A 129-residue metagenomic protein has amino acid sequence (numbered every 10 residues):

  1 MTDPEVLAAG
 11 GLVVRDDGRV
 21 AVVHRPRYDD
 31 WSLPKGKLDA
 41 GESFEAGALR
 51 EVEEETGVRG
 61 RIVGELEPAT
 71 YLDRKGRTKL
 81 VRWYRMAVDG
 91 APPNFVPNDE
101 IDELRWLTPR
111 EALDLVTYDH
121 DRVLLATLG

Functional and structural regions predicted by a protein language model:
M1-P4, K75, V96: Short Gly/Pro-enriched turn/cap motifs at secondary-structure boundaries
M1-V20: Conserved N-terminal beta-strand and adjoining loop/helix that marks the start of the Nudix/MutT-like hydrolase domain
D3, D30-W31, A69-L72: Short, solvent-exposed loop/turn segments at secondary-structure junctions
V6, K79-V81, D99: Short connector loops at helix/strand junctions that flank enzyme active sites, especially segments positioning acidic
L12, V22, W83-R85, W106: Conserved hydrophobic/aromatic beta-strand scaffold that supports enzyme active sites
R15-V58: Conserved Nudix-box catalytic region and its N-terminal flanking loop in Nudix hydrolases and closely related
G57-P92: Active-site segment of metal-dependent pyrophosphate-handling enzymes, primarily the Nudix hydrolase catalytic core
R85, N94-L128: NUDIX/MutT-family hydrolases
